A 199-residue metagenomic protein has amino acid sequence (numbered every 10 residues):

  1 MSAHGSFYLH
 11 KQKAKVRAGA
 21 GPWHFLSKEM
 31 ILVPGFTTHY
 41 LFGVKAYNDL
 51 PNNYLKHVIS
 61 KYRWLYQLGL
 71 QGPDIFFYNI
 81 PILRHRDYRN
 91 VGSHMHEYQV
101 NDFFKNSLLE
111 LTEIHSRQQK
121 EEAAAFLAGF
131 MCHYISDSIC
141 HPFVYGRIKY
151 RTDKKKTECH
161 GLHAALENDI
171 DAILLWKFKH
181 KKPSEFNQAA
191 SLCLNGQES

Functional and structural regions predicted by a protein language model:
M1, V16, M30-I31: Short hydrophobic transmembrane-like helices used for membrane targeting/insertion
A3-G5, K11, F25: Short hydrophobic alpha-helical segments enriched in small aliphatic residues
A14-R17, W23: Targeting/processing segments of secretory and organellar proteins
L26-A125, F143-Q188: N-terminal, motif-rich segments that launch catalysis or mediate targeting to/interaction with membranes, typified by
A124-C132, S136: Short alpha-helix carrying the canonical HExxH Zn2+-binding catalytic motif
D137-H141: Alpha-helical transmembrane segments and their lipid-water interface positions in multi-pass membrane proteins
N195-S199: Short, intrinsically disordered, charge-balanced linker/junction segments flanking boundaries in proteins
